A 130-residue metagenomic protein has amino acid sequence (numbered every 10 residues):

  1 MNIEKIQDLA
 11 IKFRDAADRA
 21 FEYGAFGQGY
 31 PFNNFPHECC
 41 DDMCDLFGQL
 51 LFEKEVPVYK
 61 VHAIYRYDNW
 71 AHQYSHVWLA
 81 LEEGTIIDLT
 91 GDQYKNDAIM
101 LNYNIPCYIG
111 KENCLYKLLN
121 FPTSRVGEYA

Functional and structural regions predicted by a protein language model:
M1-A130: A structural boundary/capping signal
